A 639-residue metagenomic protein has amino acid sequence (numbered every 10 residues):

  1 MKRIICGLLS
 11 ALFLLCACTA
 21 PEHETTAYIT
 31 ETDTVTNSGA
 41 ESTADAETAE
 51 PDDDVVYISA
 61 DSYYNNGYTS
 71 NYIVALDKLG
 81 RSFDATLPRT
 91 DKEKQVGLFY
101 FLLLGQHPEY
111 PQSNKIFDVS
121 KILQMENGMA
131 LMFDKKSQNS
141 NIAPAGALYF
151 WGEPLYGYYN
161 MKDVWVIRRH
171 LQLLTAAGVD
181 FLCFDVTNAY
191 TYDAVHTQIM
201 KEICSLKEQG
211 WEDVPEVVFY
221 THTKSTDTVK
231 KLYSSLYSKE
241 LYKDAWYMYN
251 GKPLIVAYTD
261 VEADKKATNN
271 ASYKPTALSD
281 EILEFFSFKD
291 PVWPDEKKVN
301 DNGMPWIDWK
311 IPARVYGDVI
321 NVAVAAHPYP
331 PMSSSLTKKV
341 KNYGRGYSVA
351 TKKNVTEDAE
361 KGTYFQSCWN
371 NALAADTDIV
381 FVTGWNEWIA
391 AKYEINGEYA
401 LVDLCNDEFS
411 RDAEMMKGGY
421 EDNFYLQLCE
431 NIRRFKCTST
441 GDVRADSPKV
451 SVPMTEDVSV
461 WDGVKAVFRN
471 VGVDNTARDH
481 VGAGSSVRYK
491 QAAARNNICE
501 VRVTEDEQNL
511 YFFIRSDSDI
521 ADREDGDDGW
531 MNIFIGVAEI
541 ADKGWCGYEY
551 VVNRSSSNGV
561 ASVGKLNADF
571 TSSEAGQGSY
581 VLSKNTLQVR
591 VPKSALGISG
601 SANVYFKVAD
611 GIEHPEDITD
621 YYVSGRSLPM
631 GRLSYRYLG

Functional and structural regions predicted by a protein language model:
M1-I4: Positively charged n-region of N-terminal signal peptides that target proteins for export
G7-C16: Bacterial N-terminal signal peptides
L15-T30: Sec-dependent signal peptide cleavage junction
T26-D52: Post-signal peptide N-terminal segment of mature Sec-exported envelope proteins
E50-P453, D457, E574, I598-S601 (+2 more regions): Glycan-processing catalytic domains of CAZymes
V452-V560, A602, D610-T619: Surface-exposed, glycine/proline- and aromatic-rich loop segments on solvent-exposed faces across compartments
C499-R502, A575-Y580: Beta-strand-rich interaction surfaces with strong enrichment in secreted/lumenal proteins
L582-L628: Ser/Thr/Pro-rich, low-complexity mucin-like regions that serve as glycosylated stalks/linkers or repetitive adhesive
